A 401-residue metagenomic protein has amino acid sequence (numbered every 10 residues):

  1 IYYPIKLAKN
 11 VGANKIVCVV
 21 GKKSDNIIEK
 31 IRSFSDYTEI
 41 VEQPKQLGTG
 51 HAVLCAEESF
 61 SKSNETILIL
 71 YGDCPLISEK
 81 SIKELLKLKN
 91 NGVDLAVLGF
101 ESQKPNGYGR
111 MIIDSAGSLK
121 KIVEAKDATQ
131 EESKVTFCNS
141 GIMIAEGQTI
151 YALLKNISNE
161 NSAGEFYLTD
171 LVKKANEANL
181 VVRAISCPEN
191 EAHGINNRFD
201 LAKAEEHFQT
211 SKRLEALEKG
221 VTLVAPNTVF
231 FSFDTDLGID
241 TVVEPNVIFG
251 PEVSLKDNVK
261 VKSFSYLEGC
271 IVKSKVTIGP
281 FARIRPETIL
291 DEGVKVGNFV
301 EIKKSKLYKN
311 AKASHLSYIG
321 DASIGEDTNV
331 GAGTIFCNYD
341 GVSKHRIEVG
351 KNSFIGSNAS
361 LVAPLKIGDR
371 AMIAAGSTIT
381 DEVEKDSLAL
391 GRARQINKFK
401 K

Functional and structural regions predicted by a protein language model:
I1-K15, C55: A short, N-terminal amphipathic alpha-helix
V17-V20, G99: Short internal beta-strands
G21-D25: A conserved acidic beta->alpha catalytic loop
I27-I28, F34-S118, S140, I144 (+2 more regions): Conserved beta-loop-beta/alpha segment of the NTase-like Rossmann-fold superfamily that binds/positions NTPs
L119-Q209, L214: Catalytic-core segments of class I nucleotidyltransferases/pyrophosphorylases that form NMP-activated intermediates
N139-I142, F233, H345, A363: Glycine/small-residue-rich pyrophosphate-binding loop that anchors the diphosphate of NDP-sugar donors
E177-P280: Extended, small-residue-rich solenoid/repeat segments and analogous flexible loops that form exposed scaffolds
G279-K401: Glycine-rich hexapeptide-repeat left-handed beta-helix
